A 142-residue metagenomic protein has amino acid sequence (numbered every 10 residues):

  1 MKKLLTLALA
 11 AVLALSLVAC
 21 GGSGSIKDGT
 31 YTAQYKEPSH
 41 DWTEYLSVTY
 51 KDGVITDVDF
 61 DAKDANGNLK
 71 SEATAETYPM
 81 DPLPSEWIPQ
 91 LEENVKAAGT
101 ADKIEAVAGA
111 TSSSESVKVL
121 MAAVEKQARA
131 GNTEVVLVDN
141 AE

Functional and structural regions predicted by a protein language model:
M1, G21-G22: Long, contiguous C-terminal modules that act as interaction/assembly or targeting platforms
M1-L4, A8-A11: Positively charged n-region of N-terminal signal peptides that target proteins for export
A11-L13, T100: Preference for short coil/turn "hinge" residues that link or interrupt alpha-helices
S16-A19: C-terminal motif of bacterial Sec signal peptides marking the signal peptidase cleavage site
G24-E142: Active-site- and interface-proximal helix/loop "cap" or "latch" segments in soluble metabolic and energy-transducing
